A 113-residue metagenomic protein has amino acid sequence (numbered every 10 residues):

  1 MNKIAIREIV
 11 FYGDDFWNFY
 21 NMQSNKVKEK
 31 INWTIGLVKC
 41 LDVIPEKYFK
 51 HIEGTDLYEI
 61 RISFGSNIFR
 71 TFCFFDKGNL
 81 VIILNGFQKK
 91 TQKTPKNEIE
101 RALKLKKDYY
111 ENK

Functional and structural regions predicted by a protein language model:
M1-I68, K77-V81, K90-K113: Basic, Lys/Arg-enriched alpha-helical interface segments
L84: ATP-dependent carboxylate-activation loops
F87: RNase H-like polynucleotidyl transferase catalytic core
